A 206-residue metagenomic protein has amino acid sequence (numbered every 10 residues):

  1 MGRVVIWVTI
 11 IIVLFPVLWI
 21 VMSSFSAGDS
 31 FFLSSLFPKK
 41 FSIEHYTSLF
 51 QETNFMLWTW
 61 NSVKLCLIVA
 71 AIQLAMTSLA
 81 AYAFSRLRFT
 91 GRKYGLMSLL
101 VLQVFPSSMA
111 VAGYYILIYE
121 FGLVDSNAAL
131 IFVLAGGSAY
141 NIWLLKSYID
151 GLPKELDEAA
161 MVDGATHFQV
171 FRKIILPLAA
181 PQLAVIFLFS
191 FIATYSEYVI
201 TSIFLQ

Functional and structural regions predicted by a protein language model:
G2-Q206: A structural signal for multi-pass alpha-helical bundles of membrane permease subunits that mediate small-molecule
